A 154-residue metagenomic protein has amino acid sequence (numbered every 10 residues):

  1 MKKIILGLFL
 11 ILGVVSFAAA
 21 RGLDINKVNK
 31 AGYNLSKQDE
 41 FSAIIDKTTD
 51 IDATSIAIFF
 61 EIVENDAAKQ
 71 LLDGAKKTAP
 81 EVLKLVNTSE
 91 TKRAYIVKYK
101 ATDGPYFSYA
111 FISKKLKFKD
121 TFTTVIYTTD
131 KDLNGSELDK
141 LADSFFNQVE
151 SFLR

Functional and structural regions predicted by a protein language model:
I4-V14: Sec-dependent N-terminal signal peptides
V14-A20: Sec/Tat signal peptide C-region and signal peptidase I cleavage site
A20-F41: Short N-terminal segments immediately surrounding and downstream of signal-peptide cleavage
K27-Y33, Y127-R154: Surface-exposed amphipathic alpha-helical segments
E40-F41, D52-I56, D103-F111, D120-T121: Short, surface-exposed coil-to-beta transition loops
A43-D73, F122-V125: A short acidic-to-branched-hydrophobic micro-motif
P80-L116: Signature of long, low-cysteine stretches enriched in small and polar/charged residues
K100-D103, K114-K119, I126-K140: Short, exposed beta-strand-loop hairpins at the edges of beta-sheets in extracellular/periplasmic proteins
